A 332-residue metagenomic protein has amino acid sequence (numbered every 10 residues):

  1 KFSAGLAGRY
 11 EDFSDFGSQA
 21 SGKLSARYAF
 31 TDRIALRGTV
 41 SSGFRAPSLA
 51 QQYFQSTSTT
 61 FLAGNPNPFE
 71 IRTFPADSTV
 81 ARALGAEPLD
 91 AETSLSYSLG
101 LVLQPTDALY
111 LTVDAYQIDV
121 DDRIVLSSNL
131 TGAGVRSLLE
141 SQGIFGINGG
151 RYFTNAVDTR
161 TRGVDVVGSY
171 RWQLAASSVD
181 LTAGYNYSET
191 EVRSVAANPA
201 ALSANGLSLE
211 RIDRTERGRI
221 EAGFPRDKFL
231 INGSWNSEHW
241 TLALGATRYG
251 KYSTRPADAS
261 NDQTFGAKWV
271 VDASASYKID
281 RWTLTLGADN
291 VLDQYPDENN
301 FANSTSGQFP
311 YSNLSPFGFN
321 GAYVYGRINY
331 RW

Functional and structural regions predicted by a protein language model:
K1-A29, S94, S234-Y249: Surface-exposed extracellular loop regions of Gram-negative outer-membrane beta-barrel proteins
K1-A4, R33-L36, D107-L111, A176-V179 (+2 more regions): Repeated loop/turn-to-beta-strand initiation elements of outer-membrane beta-barrel proteins
Y10, A26-A29, S42, L103-P105 (+5 more regions): Residue-level signature of outer-membrane beta-barrel architecture
E11-D15, G43-P47, F54-S56, S94 (+7 more regions): Structural signature of outer-membrane beta-barrel domains
F16-G22, A50-F54, L62, R123-L130 (+3 more regions): Outer-membrane beta-barrel translocator domains and adjoining extracellular loop/strand segments of Gram-negative
A46-T112, I118-D119, I144-V164, R171-L174 (+2 more regions): Outer-membrane beta-barrel signature, preferentially recognizing the C-terminal barrel domain of Gram-negative
Y116-P256, R327-R331: Gram-negative outer-membrane beta-barrel transporters
E189, A246-R255, S276-W332: C-terminal beta-signal and adjacent terminal beta-strands/loops of Gram-negative outer-membrane beta-barrel proteins
